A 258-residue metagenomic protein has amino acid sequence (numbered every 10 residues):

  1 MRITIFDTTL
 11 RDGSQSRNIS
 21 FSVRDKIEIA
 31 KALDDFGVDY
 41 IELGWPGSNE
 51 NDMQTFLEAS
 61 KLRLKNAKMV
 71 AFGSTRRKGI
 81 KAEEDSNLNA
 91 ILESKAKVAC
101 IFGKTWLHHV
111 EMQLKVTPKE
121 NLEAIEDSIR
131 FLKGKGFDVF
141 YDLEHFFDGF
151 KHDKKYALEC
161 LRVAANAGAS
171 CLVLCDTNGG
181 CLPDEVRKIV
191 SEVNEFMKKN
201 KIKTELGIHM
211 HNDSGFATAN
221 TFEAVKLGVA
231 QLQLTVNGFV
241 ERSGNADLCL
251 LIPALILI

Functional and structural regions predicted by a protein language model:
M1-I258: Catalytic cores and adjacent flexible loops of soluble metabolic enzymes that perform enolate/carbanion chemistry on
